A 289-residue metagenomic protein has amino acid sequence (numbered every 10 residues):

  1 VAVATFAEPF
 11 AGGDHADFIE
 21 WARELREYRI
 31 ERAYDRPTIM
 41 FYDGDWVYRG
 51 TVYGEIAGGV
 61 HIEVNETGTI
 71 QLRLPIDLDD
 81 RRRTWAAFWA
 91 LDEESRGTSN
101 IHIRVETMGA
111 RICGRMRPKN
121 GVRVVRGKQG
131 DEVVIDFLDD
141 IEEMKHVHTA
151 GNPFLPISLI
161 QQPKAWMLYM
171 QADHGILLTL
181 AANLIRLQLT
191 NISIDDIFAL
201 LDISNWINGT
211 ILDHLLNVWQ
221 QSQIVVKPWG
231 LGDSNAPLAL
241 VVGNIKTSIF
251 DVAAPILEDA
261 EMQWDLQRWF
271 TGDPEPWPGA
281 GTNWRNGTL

Functional and structural regions predicted by a protein language model:
V1-Y53, N286-L289: Polar/acidic, low-complexity leader/linker segments enriched in S/T/G and N/D
A2-P9, A86-G230: Surface-exposed cap/loop segments at beta↔alpha junctions
G12-L25, I70-W89: Charged, amphipathic alpha-helical segments
E27-G59, N65, T69-Q71, R81 (+2 more regions): Long, compositionally biased intrinsically disordered regions
Y53, S95-S99, R117-P118, S234-I245: Short linear interaction motifs
I56-I62, P118-R126, L266: Short amphipathic beta-strand and strand-loop transition segments with alternating hydrophobic
V60-R83, G130-E143, I256: Oligomerization/assembly interface segments of phage tail-like spikes and tubes
K128-M144, Q221-L289: Short beta-strand-centered interaction patches in the first periplasmic/extracellular domains of large envelope
